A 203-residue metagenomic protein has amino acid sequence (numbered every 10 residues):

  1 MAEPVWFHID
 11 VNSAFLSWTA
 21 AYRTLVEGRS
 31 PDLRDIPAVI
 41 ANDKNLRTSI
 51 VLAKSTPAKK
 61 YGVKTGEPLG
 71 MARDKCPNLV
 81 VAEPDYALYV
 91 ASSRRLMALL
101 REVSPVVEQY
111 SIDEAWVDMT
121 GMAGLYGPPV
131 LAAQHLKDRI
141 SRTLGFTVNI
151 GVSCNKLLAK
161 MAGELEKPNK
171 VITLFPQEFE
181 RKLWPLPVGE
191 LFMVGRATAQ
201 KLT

Functional and structural regions predicted by a protein language model:
M1-I112, W116: Residues that scaffold, gate, or flank divalent-cation-dependent active/transport sites
D10, D113, I150, W184-T203: Helix-hairpin-helix
E83, A123-G127: Short, polar/flexible loop-turn hinges at active-site or ligand-entry regions and domain interfaces
Y89-S92, P129-A133, V194: Hydrophobic (often cysteine-bearing) scaffold residues that line and stabilize catalytic clefts of nucleotide/cofactor
I112-D118, C154-A159: Short, conserved phosphate-binding/catalytic loop or strand-edge motifs used in phosphoryl-/nucleotidyl-transfer
T120, L158, A199-T203: Short hydrophobic alpha-helical segments that form membrane-spanning helices or hydrophobic packing faces of helical
G127-E190: Long, highly charged, low-complexity intrinsically disordered interaction regions that mediate electrostatic DNA/RNA
